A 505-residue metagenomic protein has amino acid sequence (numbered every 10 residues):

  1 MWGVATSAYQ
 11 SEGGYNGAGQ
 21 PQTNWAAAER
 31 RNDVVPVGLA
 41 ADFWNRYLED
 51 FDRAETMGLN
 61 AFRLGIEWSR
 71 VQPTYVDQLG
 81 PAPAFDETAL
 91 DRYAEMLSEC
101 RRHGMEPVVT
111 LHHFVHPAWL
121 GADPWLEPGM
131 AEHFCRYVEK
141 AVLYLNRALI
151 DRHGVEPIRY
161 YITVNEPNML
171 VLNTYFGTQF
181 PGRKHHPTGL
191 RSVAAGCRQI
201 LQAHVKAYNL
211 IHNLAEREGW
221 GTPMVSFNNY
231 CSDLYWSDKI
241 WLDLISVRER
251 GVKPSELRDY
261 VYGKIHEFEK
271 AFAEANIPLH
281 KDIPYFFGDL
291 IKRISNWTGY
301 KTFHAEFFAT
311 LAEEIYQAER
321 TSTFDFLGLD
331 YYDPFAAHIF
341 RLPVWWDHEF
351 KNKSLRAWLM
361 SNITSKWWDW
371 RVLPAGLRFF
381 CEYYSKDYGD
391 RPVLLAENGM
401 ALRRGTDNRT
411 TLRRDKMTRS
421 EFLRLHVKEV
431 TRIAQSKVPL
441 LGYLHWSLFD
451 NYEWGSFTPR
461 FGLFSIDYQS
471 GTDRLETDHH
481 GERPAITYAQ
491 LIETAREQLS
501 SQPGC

Functional and structural regions predicted by a protein language model:
M1-N45, F51, E55-M57, P73-C505: Non-catalytic scaffold segments within catalytic domains of secreted glycoside hydrolases
